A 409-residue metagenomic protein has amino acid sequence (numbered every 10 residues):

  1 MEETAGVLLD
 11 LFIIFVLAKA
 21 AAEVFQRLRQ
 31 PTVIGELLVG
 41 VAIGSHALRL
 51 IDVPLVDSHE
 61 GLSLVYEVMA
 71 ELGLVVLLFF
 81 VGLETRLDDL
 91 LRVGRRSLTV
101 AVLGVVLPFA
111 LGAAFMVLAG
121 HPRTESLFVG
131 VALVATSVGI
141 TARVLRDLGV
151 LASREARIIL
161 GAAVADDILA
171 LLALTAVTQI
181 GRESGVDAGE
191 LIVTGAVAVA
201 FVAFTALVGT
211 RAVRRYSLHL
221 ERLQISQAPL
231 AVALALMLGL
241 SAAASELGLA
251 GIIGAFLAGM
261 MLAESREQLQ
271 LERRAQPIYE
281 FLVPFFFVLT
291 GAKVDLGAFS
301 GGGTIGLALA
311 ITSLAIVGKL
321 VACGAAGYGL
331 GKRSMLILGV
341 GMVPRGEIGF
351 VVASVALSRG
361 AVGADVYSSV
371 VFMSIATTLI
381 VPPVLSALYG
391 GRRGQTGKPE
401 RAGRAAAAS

Functional and structural regions predicted by a protein language model:
M1-S409: Transmembrane helical cores of multi-pass secondary ion antiporters/exchangers
